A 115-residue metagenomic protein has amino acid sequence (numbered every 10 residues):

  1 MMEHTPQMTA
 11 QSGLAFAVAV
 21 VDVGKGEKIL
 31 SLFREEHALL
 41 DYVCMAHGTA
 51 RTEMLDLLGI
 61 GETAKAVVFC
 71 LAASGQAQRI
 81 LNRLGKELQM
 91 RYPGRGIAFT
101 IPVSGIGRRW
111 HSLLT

Functional and structural regions predicted by a protein language model:
M1-T115: Positively charged, small/polar-rich N-terminal and surface patches that mediate targeting and assembly and bind
